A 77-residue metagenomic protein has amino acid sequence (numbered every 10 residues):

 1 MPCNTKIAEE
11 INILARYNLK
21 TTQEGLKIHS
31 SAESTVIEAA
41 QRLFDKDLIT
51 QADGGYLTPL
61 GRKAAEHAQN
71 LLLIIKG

Functional and structural regions predicted by a protein language model:
M1-S34: N-terminal acidic leader/helix
A8-E10, K46, L72: Low-complexity, intrinsically disordered short peptide segments enriched in small/polar/basic residues
N12, Y17, Q41, G55 (+1 more regions): Intrinsic-disorder/low-complexity peptide segments enriched for small residues
H29-K46, Y56, H67-A68: Short amphipathic alpha-helical interaction segments
R62-G77: Short, amphipathic alpha-helical interaction segments positioned at domain boundaries
